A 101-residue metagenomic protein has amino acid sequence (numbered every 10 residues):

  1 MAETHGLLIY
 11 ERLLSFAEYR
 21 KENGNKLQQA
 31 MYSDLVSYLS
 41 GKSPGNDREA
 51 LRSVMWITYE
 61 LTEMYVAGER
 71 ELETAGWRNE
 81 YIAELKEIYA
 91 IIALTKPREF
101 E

Functional and structural regions predicted by a protein language model:
M1-L35, L85: Short terminal alpha-helical segments
A17-G24, L39-K42, Y65-L72, E99: Secondary-structure edge/capping motif, primarily at the C-terminal ends of alpha-helices and the immediately following
G24-Q28, E49-T58: Short, well-ordered alpha-helical segments that carry or flank key catalytic/ligand-binding motifs at enzyme/regulatory
L35-Y38, R48-R52, L72, G76: Sequence/structural signature of long amphipathic alpha-helices that form protein-protein interaction faces
L39-A50, I91, T95: Amphipathic alpha-helical coiled-coil segments
W56-E101: Amphipathic alpha-helical binding modules
